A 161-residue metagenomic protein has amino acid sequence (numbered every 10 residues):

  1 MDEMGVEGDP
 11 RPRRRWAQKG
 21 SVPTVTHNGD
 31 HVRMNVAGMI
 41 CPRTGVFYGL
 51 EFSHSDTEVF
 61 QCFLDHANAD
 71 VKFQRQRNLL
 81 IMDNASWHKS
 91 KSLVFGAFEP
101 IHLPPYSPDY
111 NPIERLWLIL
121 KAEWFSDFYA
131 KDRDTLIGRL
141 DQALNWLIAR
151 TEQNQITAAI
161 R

Functional and structural regions predicted by a protein language model:
M1, L79-M82, I101-P104, T157: Short beta-strand segments
M1-Q61, D65: Extended, low-complexity cationic-aromatic segments
D2, R75-H88, N111: Acidic/histidine-rich, metal-coordinating catalytic segments
R33, M82-N84, L103-E123, R133-L136: RNase H-like two-metal-ion nuclease catalytic core shared by retroviral integrases and related mobile-element nucleases
V59-R77: Short, basic/hydrophobic alpha-helical segments
L64, D70, A85, D141 (+1 more regions): A generic "structured core" feature
G96-F98: Short, structured coil segments at secondary-structure junctions
E114-R161: C-terminal anion-handling pockets and recognition modules
